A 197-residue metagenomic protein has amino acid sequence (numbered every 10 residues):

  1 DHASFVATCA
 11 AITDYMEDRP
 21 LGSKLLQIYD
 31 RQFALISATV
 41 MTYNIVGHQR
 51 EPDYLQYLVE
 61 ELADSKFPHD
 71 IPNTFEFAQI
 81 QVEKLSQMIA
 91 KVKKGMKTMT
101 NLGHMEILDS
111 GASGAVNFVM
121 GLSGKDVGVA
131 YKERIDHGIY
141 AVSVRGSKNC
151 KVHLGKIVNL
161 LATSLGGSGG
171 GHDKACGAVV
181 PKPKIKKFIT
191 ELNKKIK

Functional and structural regions predicted by a protein language model:
D1-H104, L108, M120-V127, Y131-R134: A structured phosphate/pyrophosphate-recognition subdomain
L21, G103-K197: Glycine-rich, acidic loop segments that terminate in or are immediately followed by a histidine
